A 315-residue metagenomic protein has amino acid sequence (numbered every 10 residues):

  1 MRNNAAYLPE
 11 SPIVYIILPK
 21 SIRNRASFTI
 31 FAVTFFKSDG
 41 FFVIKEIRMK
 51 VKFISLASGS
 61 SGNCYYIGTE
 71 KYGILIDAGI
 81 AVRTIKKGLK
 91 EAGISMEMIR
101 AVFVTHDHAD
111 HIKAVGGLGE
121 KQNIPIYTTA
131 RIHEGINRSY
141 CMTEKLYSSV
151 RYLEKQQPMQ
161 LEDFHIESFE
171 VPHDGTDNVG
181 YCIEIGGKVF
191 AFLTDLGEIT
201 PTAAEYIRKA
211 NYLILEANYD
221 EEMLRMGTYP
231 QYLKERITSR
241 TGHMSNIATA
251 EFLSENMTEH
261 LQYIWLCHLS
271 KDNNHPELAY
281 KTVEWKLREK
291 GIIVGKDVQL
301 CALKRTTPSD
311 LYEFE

Functional and structural regions predicted by a protein language model:
A5, N24-G40: N-terminal amphipathic/hydrophobic targeting modules at extreme N-termini, encompassing cleavable Sec/SRP-type signal
I30, F42-A92, D177-D195, Y212: Conserved beta-strand hairpin/beta-sheet module of binuclear metal-dependent hydrolase folds, prominently
I54-C64, H106-H111, V115, S168: Structured catalytic core of nucleotide-sugar glycosyltransferases
I76-G79, R100-D107, Y127-A130, A191-T194 (+3 more regions): Active-site neighborhood of phospho(di)ester-bond hydrolases with catalytic His/Asp-centered motifs
V82-T129: Active-site metal-binding motif and surrounding structural segment of the metallo-beta-lactamase
A130-V179, E184-G187: Metallo-beta-lactamase
P201-C301: Cap/insert and terminal regions of metallo-dependent hydrolase folds
